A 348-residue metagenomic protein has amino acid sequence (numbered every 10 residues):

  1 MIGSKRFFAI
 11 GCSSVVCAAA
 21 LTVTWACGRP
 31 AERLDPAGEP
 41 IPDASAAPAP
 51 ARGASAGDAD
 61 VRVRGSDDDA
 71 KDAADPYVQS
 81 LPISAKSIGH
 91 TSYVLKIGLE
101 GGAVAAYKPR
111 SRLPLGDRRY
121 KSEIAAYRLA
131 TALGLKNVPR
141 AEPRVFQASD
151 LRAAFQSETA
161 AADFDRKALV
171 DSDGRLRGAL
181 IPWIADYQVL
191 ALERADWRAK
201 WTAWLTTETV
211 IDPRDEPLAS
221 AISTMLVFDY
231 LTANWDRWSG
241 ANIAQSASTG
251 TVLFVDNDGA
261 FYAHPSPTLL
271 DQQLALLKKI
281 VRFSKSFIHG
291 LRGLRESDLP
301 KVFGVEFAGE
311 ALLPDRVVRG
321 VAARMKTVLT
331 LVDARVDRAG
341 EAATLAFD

Functional and structural regions predicted by a protein language model:
M1-E32: Sec-dependent N-terminal signal peptides
T24-D348: Phosphate/dinucleotide-binding and metal-coordinating scaffold of catalytic cores in nucleotide-dependent enzymes
